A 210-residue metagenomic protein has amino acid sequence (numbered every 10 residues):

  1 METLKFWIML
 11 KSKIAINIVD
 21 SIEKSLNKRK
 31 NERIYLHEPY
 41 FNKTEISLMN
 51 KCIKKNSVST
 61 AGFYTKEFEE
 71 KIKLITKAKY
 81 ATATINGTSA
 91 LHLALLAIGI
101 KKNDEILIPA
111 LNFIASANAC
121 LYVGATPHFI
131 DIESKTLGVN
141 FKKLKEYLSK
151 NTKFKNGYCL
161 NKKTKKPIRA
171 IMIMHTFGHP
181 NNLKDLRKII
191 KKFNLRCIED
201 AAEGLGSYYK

Functional and structural regions predicted by a protein language model:
E2-A97, K101, R169, I173 (+2 more regions): Conserved PLP-binding active-site segment in aminotransferase class I/II-type PLP enzymes
V58-A61, K153, K210: Short, flexible helix-adjacent loops and helix caps
T76, Y209-K210: Structural motif
L96, I100-K192, R196-Y208: PLP-dependent aminotransferase-like
